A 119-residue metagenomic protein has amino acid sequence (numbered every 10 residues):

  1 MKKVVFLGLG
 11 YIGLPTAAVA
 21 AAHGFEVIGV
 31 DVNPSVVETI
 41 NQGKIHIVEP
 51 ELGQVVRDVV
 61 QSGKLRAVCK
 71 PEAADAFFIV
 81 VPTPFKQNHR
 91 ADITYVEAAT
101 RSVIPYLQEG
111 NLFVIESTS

Functional and structural regions predicted by a protein language model:
M1-S119: Structural/interface elements that position substrates and couple domains in central-metabolism enzymes
